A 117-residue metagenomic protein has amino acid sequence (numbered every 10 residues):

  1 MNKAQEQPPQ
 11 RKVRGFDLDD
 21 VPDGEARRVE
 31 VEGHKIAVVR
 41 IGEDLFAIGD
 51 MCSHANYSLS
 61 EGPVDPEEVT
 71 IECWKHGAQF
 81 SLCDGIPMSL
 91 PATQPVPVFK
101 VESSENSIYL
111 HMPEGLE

Functional and structural regions predicted by a protein language model:
M1-Q10, R14, L18, P22 (+1 more regions): A boundary/linker detector
E25-E117: Rieske [2Fe-2S] iron-sulfur-binding domain
